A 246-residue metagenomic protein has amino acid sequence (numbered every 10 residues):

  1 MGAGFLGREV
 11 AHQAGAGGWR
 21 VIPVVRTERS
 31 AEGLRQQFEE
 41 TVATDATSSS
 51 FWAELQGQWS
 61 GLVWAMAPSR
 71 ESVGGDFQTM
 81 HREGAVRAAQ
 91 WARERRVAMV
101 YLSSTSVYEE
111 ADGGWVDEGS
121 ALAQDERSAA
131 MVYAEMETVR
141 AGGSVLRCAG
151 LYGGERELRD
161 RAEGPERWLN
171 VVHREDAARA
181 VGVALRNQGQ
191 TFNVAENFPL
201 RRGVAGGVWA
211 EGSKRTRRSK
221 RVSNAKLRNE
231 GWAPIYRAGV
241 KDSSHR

Functional and structural regions predicted by a protein language model:
M1-G17: N-terminal Rossmann NAD(P)H-binding glycine-rich loop of SDR-like oxidoreductase domains
Q36-W59: Conserved Rossmann-fold cofactor-binding substructure of NAD(P)-dependent oxidoreductases
E40-T44, K214-R246: C-terminal amphipathic/interface module of NAD(P)-dependent oxidoreductases and related NAD-binding regulators
G57-V100, Y133: NAD(P)-cofactor binding segment of oxidoreductase domains
V86-D125: Conserved Rossmann-fold NAD(P)-dependent oxidoreductase catalytic core, especially the SDR/UDP-sugar
S104, Y133-G154: Conserved beta-loop-beta element that borders a ligand/cofactor-binding pocket
G153-G154, D160, R167-F192: Alpha-helical substrate-binding/gating segment
A178-A225: Mid/C-terminal beta-alpha module of Rossmann-like enzyme folds, strongest in SDR-family dehydrogenases/epimerases
